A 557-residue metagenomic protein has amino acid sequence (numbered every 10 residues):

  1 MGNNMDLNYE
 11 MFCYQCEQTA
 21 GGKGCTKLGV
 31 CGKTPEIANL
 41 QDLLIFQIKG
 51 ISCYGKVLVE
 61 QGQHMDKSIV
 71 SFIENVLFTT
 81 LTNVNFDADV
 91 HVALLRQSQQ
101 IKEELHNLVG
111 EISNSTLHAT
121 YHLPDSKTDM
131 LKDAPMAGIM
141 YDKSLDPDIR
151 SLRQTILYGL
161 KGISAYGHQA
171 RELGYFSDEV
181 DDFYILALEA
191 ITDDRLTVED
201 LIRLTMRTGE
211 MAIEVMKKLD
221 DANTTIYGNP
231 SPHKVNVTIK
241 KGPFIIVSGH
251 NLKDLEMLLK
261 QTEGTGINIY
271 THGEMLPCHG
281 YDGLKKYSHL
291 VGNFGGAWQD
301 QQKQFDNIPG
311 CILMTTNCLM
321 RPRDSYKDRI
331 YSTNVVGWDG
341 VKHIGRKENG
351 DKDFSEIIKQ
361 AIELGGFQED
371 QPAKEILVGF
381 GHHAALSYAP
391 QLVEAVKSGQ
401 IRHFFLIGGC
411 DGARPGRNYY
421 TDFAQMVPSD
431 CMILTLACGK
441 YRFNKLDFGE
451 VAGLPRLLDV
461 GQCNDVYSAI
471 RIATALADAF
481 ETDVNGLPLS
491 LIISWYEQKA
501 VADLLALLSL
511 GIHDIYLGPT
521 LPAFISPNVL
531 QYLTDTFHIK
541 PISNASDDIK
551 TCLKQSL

Functional and structural regions predicted by a protein language model:
G2-T19, K33-I37, K49, K67 (+2 more regions): Anaerobic metallocofactor- and corrinoid-dependent redox/one-carbon enzyme cores, especially those from methanogenesis
N4-N229, K234-G242, I246, G266 (+2 more regions): Long, compositionally biased, glycine/small-hydrophobic-enriched stretches that function as flexible linkers, tethers
